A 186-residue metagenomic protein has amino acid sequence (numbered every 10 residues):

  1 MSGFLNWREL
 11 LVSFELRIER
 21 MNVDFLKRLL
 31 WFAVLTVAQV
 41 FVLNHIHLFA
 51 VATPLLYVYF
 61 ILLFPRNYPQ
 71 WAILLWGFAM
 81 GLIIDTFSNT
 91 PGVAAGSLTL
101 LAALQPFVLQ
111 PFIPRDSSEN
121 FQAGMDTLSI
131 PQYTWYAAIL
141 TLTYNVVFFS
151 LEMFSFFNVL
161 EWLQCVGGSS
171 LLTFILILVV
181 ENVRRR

Functional and structural regions predicted by a protein language model:
G3-R186: Terminal, non-globular segments
